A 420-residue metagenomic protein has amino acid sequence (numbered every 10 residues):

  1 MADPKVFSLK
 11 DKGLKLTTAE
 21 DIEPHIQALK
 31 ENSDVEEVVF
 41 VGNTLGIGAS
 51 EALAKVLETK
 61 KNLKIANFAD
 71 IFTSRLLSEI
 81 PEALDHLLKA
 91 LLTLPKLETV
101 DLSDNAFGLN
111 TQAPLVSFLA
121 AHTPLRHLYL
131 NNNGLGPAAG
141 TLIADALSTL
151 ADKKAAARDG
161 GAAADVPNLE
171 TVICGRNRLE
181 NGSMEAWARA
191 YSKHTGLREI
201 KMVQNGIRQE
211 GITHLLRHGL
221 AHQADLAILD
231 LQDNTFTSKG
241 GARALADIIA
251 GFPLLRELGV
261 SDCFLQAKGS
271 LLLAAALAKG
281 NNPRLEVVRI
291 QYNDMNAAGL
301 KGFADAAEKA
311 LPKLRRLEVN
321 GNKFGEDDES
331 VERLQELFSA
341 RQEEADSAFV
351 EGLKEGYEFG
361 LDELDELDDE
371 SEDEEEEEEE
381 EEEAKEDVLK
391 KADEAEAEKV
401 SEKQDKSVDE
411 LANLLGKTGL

Functional and structural regions predicted by a protein language model:
M1-L420: Leucine-rich tandem repeat or coiled-coil scaffolds
